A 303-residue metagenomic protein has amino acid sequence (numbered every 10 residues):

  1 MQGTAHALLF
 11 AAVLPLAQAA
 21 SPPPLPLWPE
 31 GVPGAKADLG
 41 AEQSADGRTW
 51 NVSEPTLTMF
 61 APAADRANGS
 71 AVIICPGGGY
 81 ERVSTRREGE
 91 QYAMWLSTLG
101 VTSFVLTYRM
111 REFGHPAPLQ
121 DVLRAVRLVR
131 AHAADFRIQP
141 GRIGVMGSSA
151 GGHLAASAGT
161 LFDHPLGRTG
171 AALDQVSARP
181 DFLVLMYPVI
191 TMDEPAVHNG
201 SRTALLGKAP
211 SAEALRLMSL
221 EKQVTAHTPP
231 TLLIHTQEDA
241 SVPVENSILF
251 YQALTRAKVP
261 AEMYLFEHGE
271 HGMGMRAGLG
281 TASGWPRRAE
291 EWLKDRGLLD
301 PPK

Functional and structural regions predicted by a protein language model:
A20-R66: N-terminal cap/lid segment of alpha/beta-hydrolase-fold proteins
P55, T169-L173, K208-Q223, T228-P229: Active-site nucleophile elbow and catalytic-triad environment of alpha/beta-hydrolase enzymes
N68-G77: Short beta-strand element of the alpha/beta-hydrolase
P76-E81, Q237: Active-site glycine-rich loops that stabilize anionic/oxyanionic intermediates across multiple enzyme folds
V83-R86, E90-Y92, V105-P140, R276-G284: Catalytic nucleophile-loop/oxyanion-hole region of alpha/beta-hydrolase and closely related hydrolase-like folds
R124-S201, L215-R216, L220: Primarily recognizes the serine-hydrolase "nucleophile elbow" in alpha/beta-hydrolase and SGNH/GDSL folds
L233-H235, D239: Short beta-strand/loop motif that positions the catalytic acidic residue of the alpha/beta-hydrolase fold
I234, V244, I248-K303: C-terminal catalytic histidine-bearing segment of alpha/beta-hydrolase fold enzymes
